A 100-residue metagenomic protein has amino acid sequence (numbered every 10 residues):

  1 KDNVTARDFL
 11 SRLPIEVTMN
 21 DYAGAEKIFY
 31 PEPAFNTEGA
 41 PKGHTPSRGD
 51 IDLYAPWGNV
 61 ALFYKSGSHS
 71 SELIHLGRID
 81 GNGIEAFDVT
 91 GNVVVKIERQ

Functional and structural regions predicted by a protein language model:
D2-T5, L13: Stable alpha-helical elements in mature extracytoplasmic
N3-V4, A23, S68: Residues that cap or initiate secondary-structure elements
D8: Structured, non-membrane catalytic/scaffold regions adjacent to prosthetic-group chemistry
S11-G58: Mature extracytoplasmic domains of secretory-pathway proteins
H44-P46, F63-S66, K96-Q100: A general structural signal for short secondary-structure boundary/capping elements
I51, A61, V94-K96: Generic structural signal for residues positioned in beta-strands
A55-I79: Beta-strand-rich cores of mature extracytoplasmic or soluble domains
L76-Q100: Well-ordered alpha/beta subsegment
